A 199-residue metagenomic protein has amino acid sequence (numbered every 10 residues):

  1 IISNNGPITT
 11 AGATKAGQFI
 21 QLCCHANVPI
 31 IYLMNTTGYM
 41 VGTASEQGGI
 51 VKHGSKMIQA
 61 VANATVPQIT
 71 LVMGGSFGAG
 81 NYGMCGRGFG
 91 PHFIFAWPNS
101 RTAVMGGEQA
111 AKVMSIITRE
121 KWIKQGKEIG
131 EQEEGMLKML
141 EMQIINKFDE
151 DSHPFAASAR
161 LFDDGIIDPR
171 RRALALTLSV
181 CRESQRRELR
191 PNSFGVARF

Functional and structural regions predicted by a protein language model:
I2-F199: Ligand-binding clefts of soluble mixed alpha/beta catalytic domains
